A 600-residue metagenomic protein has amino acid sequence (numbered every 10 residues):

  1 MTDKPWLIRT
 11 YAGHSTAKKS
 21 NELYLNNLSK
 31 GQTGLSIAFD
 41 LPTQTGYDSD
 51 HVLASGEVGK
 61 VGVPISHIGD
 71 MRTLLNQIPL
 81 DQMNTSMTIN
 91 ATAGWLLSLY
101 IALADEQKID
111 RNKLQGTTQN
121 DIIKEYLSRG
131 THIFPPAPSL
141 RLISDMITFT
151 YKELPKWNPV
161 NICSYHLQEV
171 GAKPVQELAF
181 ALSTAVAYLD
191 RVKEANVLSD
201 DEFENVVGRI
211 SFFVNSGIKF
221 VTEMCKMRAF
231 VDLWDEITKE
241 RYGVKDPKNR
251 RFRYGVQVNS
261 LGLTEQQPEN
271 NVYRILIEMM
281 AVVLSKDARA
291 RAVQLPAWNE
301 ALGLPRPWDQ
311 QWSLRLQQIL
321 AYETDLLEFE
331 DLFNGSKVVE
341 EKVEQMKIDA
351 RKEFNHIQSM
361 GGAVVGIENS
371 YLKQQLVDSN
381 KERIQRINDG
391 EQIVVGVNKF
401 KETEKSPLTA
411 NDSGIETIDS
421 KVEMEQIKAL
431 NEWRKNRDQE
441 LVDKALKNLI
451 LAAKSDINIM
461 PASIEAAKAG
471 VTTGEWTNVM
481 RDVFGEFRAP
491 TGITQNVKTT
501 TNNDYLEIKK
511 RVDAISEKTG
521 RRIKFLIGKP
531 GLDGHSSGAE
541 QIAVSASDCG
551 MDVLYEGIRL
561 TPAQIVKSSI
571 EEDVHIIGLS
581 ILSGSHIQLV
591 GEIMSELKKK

Functional and structural regions predicted by a protein language model:
M1-E223, R241, K248-Q257, R289-P296 (+4 more regions): Catalytic alpha/beta active-site cores
D3, D50-A54, L80, K124-Y126 (+11 more regions): Short acidic (Asp/Glu) and glycine-rich catalytic loops that position anionic groups and cofactors
G31, H67, K108, W234 (+6 more regions): Conserved, mostly hydrophobic/aromatic
S55-K60, T85, K124-I133, L167-G171 (+8 more regions): Short beta-alpha connecting loops at secondary-structure transitions that line or flank enzyme active sites
D121-K124, S139-N196, Y273-F354, M360 (+1 more regions): Mobile "lid/hinge" segments at catalytic clefts and subdomain interfaces of large enzymes
L182-A185, F213-N215, F220-P305, D309-S313: Glycine-rich anion/phosphate-binding loop at the beta-strand->alpha-helix junction
R306-P307, Q311-Q318, Y322-E507, P562 (+2 more regions): Flexible, glycine-rich loop/tail regions that form catalytic "lids" or insertion modules at the edges of active sites
A539-K600: Cofactor-cradling patches in redox/metallo enzymes
